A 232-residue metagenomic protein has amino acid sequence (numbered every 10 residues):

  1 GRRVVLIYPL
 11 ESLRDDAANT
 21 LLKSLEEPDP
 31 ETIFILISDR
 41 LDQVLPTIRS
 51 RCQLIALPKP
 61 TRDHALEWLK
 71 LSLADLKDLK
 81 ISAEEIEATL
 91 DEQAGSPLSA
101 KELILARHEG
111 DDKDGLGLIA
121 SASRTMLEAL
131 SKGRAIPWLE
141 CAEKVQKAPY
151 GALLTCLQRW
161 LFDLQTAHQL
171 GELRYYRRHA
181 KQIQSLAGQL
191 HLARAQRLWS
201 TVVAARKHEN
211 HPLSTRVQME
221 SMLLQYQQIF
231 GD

Functional and structural regions predicted by a protein language model:
G1-D16, A187: Clamp-loader machinery-focused feature within the broader ASCE/P-loop NTPase space
V4-Y8, T32-S38: Structural recognition of the conserved hydrophobic beta-strand(s) that form the central parallel beta-sheet of P-loop
D15-N19, G151: Conserved strand-to-helix beginnings and helix N-cap segments that scaffold or border functional pockets
N19-L36: Conserved catalytic/switch belt of AAA+ P-loop NTPases
P30-T32, D39-C156, L161, T166-D232: Charged, glycine-rich active-site and insertion segments that engage polyanionic ligands
